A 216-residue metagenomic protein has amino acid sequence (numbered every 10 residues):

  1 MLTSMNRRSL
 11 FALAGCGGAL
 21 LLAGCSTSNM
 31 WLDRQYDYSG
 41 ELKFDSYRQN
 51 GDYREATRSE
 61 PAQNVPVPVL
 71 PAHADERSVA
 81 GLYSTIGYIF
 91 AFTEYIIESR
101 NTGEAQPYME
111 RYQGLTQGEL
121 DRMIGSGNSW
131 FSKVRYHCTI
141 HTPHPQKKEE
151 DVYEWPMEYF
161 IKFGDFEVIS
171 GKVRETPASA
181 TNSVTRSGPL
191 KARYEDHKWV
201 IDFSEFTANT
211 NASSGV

Functional and structural regions predicted by a protein language model:
L2, C25-S84: Juxtamembrane and targeting peptides
R7-F11: N-terminal export leaders
G15-G18: Hydrophobic helical h-region of N-terminal Sec-dependent signal peptides in bacterial secretory/periplasmic proteins
N29-R48, K147-V216: Exposed beta-sheet edge and beta->alpha loop/turn motif
T57-R135: Core segments of small alpha/beta cavity-forming domains
H137-I140, V184-R186: Residues that act as N-cap/strand-start positions at coil-to-secondary-structure junctions
T139-K148: Short amphipathic beta-strand and strand-loop transition segments with alternating hydrophobic
